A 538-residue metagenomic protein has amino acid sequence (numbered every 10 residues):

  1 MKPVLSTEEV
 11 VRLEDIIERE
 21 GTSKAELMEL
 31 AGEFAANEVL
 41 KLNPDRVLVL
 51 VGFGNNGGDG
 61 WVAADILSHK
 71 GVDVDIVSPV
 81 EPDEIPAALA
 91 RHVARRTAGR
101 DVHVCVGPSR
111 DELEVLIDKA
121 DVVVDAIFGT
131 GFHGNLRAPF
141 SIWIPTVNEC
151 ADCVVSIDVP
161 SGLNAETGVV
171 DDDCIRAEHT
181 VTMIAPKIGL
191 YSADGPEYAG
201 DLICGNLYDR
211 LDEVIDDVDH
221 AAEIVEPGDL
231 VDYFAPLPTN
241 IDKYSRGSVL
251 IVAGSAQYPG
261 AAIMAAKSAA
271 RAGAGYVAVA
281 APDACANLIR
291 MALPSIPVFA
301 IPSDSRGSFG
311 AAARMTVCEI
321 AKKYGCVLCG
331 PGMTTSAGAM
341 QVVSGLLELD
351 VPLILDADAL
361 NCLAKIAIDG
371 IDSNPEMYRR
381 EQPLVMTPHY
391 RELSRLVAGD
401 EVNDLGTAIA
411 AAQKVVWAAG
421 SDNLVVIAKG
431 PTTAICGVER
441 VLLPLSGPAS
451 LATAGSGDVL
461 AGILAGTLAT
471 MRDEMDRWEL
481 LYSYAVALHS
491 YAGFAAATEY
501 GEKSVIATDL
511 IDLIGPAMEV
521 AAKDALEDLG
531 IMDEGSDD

Functional and structural regions predicted by a protein language model:
M1-P79, H179, L190-A357, N361-M386 (+1 more regions): Small-residue (G/A/S/T)-rich helix-start motifs and N-terminal tracts that mark the onset
N37-I127, N135-I157, V342: Nucleotide and nucleotide-moiety/phosphate-recognizing core
E84-I85, E112-V115, N164-A165, N287-L288 (+2 more regions): Short secondary-structure boundary/hinge segments and terminal tails
P86-A87, V115, R137, P160 (+4 more regions): Generic structural signal for alpha-helix starts
A90-H92, V170-D172, A292-I296: Short low-complexity, flexible loop/linker segments enriched in glycine and/or proline with clustered acidic
D101-C105, G131-L136, S303-S308, G330-M333: Short, flexible loop segments at the rims of nucleotide/cofactor-binding pockets, characterized by
P108-D111, S161-A165, I188-G189, A359-C362: Short acidic loop-to-helix transition motifs that present clustered carboxylates
D121-V122, I127-H220: Internal gly/pro-rich beta-alpha loop/helix module that stabilizes soluble enzyme cofactors or their anionic handles
